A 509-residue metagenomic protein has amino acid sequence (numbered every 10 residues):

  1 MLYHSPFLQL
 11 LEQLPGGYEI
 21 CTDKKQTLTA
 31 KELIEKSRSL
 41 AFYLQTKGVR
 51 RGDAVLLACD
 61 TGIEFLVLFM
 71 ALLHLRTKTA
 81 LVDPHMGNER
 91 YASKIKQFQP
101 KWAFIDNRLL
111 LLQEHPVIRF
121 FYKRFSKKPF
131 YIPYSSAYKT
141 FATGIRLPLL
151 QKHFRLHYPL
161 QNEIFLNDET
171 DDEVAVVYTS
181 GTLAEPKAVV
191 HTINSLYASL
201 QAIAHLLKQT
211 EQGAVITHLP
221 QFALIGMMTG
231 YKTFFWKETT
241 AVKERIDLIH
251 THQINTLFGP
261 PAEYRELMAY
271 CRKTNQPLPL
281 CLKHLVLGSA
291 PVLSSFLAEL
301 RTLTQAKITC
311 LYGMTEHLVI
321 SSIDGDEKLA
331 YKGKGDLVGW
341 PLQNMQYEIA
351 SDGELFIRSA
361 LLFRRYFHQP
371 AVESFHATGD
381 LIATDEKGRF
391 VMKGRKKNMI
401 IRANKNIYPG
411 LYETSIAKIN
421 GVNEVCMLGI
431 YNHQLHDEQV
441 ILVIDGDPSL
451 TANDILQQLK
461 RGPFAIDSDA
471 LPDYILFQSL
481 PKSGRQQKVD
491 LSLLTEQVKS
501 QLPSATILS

Functional and structural regions predicted by a protein language model:
P15-Y18, A142, P148, F154-Y178 (+3 more regions): Conserved pre-ATP/AMP-binding loop-to-beta segment of ANL
T29-A30, L166-N167, V174-A198, K232 (+1 more regions): Conserved AMP-binding A3 loop
Y43-M86, A214, N406: Conserved AMP-binding/adenylate-forming
G144, N255-F258, Y270-K332: Gly/Ser/Thr-rich phosphate-binding loop
L196-A214, H218-T256: Conserved AMP-binding/adenylation subdomain of ANL enzymes
L257, S359, L381-A470: AMP-binding/adenylate-forming catalytic core of the ANL superfamily
W340-N344, E348-A377, K405-I407: Conserved ATP/PPi-binding loop(s) of AMP-dependent carboxylate-activating enzymes
I400, M427-L428, I441-D445, K460-S509: Conserved C-terminal "lid"/linker of ANL adenylate-forming enzymes
